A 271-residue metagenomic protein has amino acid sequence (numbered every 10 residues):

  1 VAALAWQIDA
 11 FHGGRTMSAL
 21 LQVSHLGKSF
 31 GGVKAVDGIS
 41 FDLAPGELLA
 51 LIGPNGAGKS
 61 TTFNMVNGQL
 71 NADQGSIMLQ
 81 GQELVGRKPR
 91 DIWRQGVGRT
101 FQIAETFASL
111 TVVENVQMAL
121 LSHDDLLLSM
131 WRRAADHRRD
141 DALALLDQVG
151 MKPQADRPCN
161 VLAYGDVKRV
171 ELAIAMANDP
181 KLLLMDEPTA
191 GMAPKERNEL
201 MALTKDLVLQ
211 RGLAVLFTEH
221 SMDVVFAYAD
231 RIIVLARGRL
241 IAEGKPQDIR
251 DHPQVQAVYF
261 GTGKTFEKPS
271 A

Functional and structural regions predicted by a protein language model:
A5-T16: Short, Lys/Arg-enriched N-terminal segments with co-localized hydrophobic residues within the first ~10-30 amino acids
S18-A271: Glycine-rich phosphate-binding loops of nucleotide-dependent enzymes
